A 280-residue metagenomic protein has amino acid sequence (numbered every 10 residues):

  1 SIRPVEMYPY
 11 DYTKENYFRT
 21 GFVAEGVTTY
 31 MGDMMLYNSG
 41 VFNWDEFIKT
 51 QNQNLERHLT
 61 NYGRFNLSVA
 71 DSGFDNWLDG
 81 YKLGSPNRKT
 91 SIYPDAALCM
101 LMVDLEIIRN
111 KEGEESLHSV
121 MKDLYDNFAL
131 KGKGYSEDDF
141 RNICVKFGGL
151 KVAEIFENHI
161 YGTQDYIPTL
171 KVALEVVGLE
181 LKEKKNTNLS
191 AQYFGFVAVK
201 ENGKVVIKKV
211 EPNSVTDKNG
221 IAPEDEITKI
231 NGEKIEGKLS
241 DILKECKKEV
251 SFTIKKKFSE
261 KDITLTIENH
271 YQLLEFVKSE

Functional and structural regions predicted by a protein language model:
S1-G63: Zinc-dependent metallopeptidase catalytic helix centered on the HExxH motif and its immediate flanking segment
F18, F22, G26, F42 (+6 more regions): Soluble non-cytosolic domains of exported or imported proteins
E25, T29-G32, I48, A97 (+6 more regions): Extracytoplasmic/secreted envelope proteins and their assembly/folding machinery, especially bacterial periplasmic
L36-I48, I108-E115, G148-A153: Structural helix-adjacent loops and short alpha-helical linkers that scaffold large soluble proteins
T50-N54, V120-L124, N158-G162: Short acidic/histidine-centered micro-motifs embedded in hydrophobic/aromatic stretches that mark compact functional
H58-G134, F140, A153: Pan-zinc metallopeptidase signature
N127-E280: Beta/coil-rich, acidic/histidine-enriched accessory regions frequently appended to metallopeptidases
